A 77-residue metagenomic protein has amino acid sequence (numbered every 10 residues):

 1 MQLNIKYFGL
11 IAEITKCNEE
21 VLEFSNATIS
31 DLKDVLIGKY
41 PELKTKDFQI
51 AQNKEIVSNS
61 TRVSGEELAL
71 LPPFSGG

Functional and structural regions predicted by a protein language model:
M1-G76: Ubiquitin-like/PB1-type beta-grasp interaction modules and other compact soluble beta-rich domains
